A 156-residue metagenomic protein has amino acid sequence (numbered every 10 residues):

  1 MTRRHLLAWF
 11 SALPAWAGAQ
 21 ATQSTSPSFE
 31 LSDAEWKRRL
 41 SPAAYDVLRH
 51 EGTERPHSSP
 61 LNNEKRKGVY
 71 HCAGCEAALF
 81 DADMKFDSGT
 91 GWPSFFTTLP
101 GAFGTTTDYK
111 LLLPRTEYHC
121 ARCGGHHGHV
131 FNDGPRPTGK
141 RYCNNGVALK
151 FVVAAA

Functional and structural regions predicted by a protein language model:
M1-P14: N-terminal secretory signal peptides and thylakoid transit peptides that target proteins across membranes
A8, A34, R38: Replace "anionic and nucleotidyl ligands
P14-S24: Bacterial Sec-dependent signal peptides at the C-terminal "C-region" and cleavage site
S24-D33: N-terminal pre-domain segments of enzymes
S28, K37-H71, A77-A156: A short Gly-Trp-Pro
